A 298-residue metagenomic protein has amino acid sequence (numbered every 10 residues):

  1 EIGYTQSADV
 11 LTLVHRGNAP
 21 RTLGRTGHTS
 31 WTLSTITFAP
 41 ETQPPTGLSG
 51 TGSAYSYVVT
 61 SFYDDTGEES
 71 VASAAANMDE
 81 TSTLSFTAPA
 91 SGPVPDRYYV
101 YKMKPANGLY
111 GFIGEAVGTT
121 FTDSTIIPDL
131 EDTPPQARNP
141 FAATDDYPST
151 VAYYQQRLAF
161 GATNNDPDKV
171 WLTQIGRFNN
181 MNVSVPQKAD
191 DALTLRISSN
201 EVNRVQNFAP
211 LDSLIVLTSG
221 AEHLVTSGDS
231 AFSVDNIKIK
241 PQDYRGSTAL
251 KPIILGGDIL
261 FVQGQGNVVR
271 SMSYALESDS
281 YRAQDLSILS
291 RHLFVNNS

Functional and structural regions predicted by a protein language model:
E1-T5, V151, R157, N165 (+1 more regions): Beta-sheet-dominated scaffold domains
E1-Y154: Disordered, low-complexity "stalk" and linker segments at domain junctions of extracellular and cell-surface proteins
L23-Q43, E115, T125-T144, G176-E201 (+2 more regions): Trp- and S/T/G-rich repeat-edge/linker motifs of beta-rich repeat architectures
T60-D64, Y101-P105, G161, K169-G176 (+1 more regions): Predominantly extracellular/luminal cell-surface or secreted proteins
G67-S70, T173, Q265-N267: Secondary-structure junction/capping motif
D146-V183: Conserved, compact domain cores that house catalytic/ligand-binding motifs in diverse enzymes and effector modules
